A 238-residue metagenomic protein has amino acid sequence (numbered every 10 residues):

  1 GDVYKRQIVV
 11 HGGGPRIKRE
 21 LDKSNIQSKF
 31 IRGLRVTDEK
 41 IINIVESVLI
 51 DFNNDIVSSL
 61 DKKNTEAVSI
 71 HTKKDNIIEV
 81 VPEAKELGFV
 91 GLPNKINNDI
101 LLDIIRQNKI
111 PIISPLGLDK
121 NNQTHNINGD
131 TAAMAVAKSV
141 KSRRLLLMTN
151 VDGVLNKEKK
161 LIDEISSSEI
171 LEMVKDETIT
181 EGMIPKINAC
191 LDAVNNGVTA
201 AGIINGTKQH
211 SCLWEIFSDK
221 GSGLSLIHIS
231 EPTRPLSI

Functional and structural regions predicted by a protein language model:
G1-Y4, I227-I238: Single conserved hydrophobic/aromatic residue that forms the stacking wall/gate of nucleotide- or nucleobase-binding
D2, K23, A135-R143, D192-G197: Alpha-helix C-terminal capping segments
I8, I110-S114, L146-M148: Structural motif
G12-P15, D22, G33-R35, T72-D75 (+4 more regions): Short, ordered loop/turn segments at secondary-structure junctions
D22-I112: Ligand-binding beta-strand-loop-alpha-helix segment within the catalytic cores of soluble metabolic enzymes
D38-T65, S114-K120, T124-V136, I162-C212: Polyanion-binding loop/helix "lid" in catalytic or ligand-binding cores
V68-H71, I77-I78, V140-V154, I203-I204: Glycine-rich phosphate/pyrophosphate-binding loops and their adjacent beta-strand/loop elements at enzyme active sites
I162-I165, W214-L226: Conserved, well-ordered active-site substructure
